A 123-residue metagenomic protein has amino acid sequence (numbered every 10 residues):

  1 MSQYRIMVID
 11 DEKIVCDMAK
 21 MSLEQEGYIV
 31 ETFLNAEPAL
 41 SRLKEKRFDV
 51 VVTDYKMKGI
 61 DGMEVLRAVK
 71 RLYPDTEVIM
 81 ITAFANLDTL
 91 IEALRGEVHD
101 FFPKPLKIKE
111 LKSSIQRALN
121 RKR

Functional and structural regions predicted by a protein language model:
C16, K58, N86: The feature encodes the CheY-like receiver
D17-Q25: Charged docking surfaces used in two-component/phosphorelay signaling
G27-L34, R42: Short hydrophobic/Thr-rich beta-strand motif most characteristic of the beta2 strand and flanking loop of CheY-like
L34-P38, D61-E64: Acidic catalytic/metal-coordinating carboxylates
S41, M63-P74, R95: Short amphipathic alpha-helix used as the core "switch/output" element in two-component signaling
D88, L106-I115: C-terminal output helix
